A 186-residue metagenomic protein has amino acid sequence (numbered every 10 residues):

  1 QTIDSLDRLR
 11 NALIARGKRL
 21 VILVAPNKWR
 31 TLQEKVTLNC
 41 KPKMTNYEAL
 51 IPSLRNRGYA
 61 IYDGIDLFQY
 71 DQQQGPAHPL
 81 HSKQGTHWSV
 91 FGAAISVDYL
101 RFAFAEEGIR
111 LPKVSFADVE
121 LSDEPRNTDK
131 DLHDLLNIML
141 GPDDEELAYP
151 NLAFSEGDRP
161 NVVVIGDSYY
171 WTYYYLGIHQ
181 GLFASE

Functional and structural regions predicted by a protein language model:
Q1-E186: Extracellular glycan-modifying ectodomains
